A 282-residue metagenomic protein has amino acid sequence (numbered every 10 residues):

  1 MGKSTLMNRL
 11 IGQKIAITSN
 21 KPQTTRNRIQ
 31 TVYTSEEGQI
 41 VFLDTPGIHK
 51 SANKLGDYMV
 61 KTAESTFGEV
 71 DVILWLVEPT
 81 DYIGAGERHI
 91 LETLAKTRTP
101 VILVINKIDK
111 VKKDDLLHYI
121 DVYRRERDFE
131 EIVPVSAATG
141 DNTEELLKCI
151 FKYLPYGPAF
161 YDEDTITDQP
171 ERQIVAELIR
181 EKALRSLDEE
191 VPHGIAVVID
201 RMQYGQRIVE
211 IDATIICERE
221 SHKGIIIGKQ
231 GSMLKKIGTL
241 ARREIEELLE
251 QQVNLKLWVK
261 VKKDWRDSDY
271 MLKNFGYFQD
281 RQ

Functional and structural regions predicted by a protein language model:
M1-V72, V77, T214-I216: Conserved G1/Walker A P-loop phosphate-binding module
G2, N142, M233: Conserved glycine(s) of the Walker
N8, N27, T31, K61-G68 (+11 more regions): Solvent-exposed alpha-helical segments within well-ordered globular domains of core cellular machineries
Q13, V32-E36, S51, T66 (+9 more regions): Conserved, well-folded catalytic cores of nucleic-acid-processing and energy-transducing macromolecular machines
T25, I48-K50, Y82-I83, V111-K112 (+1 more regions): Catalytic P-loop NTPase motifs of RecA-like helicase/translocase cores
Y33-Q39, L43, Y58-I132, S186 (+1 more regions): Conserved C-terminal guanine-recognition region of P-loop GTPase G domains, centered on the G4
T99-P100, D109-E171: Canonical P-loop GTPase G-domain recognition
E171-Q282: P-loop NTP-binding site
